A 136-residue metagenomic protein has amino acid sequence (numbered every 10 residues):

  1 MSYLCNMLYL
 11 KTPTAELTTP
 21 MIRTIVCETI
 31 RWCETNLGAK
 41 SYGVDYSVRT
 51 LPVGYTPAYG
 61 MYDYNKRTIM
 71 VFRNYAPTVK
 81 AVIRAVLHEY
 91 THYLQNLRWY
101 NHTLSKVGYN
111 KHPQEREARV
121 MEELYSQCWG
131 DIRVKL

Functional and structural regions predicted by a protein language model:
Y9, D45-R49: Non-catalytic terminal regions of proteins
T18-Y42: Zn2+-dependent metallopeptidase catalytic core
T35-G43, R98-Y100, W129-L136: Surface-exposed helix-capping loop/turn segments at secondary-structure junctions
R49-K80, L97: Active-site scaffold of zinc-dependent metalloenzymes
K80-R84, N96-L124, D131-V134: Post-HEXXH active-site segment of zinc metalloproteases
L87-Q95: Short active-site segment of divalent metal-dependent hydrolases/proteases that encodes the spacing between
